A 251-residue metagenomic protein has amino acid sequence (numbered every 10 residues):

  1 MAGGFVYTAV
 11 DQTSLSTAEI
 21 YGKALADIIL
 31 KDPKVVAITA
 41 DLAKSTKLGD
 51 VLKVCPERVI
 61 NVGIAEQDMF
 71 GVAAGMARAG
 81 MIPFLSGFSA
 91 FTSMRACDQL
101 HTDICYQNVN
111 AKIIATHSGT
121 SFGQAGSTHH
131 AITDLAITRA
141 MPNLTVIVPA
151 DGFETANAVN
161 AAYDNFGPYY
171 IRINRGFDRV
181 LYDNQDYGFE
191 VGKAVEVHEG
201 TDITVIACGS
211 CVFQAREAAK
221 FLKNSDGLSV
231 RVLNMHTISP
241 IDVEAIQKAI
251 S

Functional and structural regions predicted by a protein language model:
M1-R172, F177, G188: Thiamine diphosphate
S16-I28, N157-Y170, F177-N224, S229 (+1 more regions): Glycine-/acidic-rich phosphate or pyrophosphate-binding loops and their flanking alpha/beta elements
P33-V35, G227-V230: A generic structural motif
I38, R172, I206-A207, R231-M235: Short, conserved beta-strand edge motifs with alternating hydrophobic and charged residues
S45, S93-M94, V212-F213, S239-P240: Loop/helix-junction capping segments adjacent to catalytic residues or to phosphate/diphosphate-binding pockets
K47, A96, A218, D242-A245: Residues at alpha-helix caps and immediate loop-helix transition turns in enzyme cores, especially N- and C-cap
G63-I64, L233-P240: Short beta->alpha junction loops
S239-S251: Glycine-rich, anion-gripping cofactor-binding loops and their flanking helix/strand elements in enzyme active sites
